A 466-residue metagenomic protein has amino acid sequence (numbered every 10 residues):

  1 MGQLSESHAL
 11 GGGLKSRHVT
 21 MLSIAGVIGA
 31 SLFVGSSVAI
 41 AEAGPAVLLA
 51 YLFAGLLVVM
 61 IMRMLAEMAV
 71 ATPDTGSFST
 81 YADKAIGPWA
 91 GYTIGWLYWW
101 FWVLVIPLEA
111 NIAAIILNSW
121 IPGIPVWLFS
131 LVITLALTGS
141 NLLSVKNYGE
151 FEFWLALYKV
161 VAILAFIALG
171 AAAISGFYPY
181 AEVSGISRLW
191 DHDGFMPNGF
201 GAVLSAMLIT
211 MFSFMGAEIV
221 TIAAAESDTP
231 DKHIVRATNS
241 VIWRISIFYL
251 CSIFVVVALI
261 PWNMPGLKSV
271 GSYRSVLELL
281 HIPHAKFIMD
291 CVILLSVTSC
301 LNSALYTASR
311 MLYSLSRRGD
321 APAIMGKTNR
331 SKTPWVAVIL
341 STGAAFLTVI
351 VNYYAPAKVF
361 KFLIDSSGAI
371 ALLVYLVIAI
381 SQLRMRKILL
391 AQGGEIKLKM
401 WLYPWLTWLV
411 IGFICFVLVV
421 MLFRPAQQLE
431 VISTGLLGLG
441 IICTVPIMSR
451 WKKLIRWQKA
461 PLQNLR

Functional and structural regions predicted by a protein language model:
M1-G35, I40-A46, V58-R63, T75 (+4 more regions): Membrane-interface "cap" regions at the ends of multi-pass membrane proteins
M1-S7, T80-D83, W89, A110-S130 (+5 more regions): Helix-loop-helix connectors at the membrane interface of multi-pass transporters/channels
S5-L10, V47-L48, P122-P125, L157-D290: Helix-loop-helix junctions that connect adjacent transmembrane segments in multi-pass membrane transporters
L10-G11, I24, V34-F129, I133 (+3 more regions): Extracellular loop-to-transmembrane helix junctions
D74, L97-N111, F214-S227, Y249 (+4 more regions): Membrane-helix boundary/coupling elements in multi-pass transport proteins
T80-Y81, G87, N118-S119, D193 (+3 more regions): TM-loop-TM module centered on a large, flexible mid-protein loop between adjacent transmembrane helices in multi-pass
W127-S184, M215, T238-I242, I364-V377 (+2 more regions): Membrane-interface loop-to-helix entry segments
I324-S331, L372-L429, Q458-R466: C-terminal membrane-solvent junction of multi-pass transporters and transport-like membrane proteins
